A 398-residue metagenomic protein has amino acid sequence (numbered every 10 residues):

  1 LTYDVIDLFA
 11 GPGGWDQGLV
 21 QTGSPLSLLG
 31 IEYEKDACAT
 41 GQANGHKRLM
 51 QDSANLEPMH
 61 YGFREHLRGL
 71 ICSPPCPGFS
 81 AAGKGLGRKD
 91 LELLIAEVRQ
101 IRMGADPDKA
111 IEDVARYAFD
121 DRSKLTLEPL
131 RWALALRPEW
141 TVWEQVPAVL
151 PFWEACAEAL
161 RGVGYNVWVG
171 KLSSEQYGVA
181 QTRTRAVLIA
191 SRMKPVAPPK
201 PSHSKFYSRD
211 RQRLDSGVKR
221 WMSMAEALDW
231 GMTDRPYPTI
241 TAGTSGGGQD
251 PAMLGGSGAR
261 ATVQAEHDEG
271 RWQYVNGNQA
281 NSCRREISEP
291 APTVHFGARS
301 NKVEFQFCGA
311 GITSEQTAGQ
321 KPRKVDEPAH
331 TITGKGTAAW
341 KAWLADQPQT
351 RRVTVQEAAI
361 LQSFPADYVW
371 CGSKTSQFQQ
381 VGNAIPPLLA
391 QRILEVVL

Functional and structural regions predicted by a protein language model:
Y3-N55: SAM cofactor-binding core of SAM-dependent methyltransferases, primarily the Rossmann-like beta-alpha-beta module
P12, K35, R122-L130, P387 (+1 more regions): Short, well-ordered alpha-helical scaffold segments within catalytic/effector domains
V20, K35-Q42, L150, A157-R161 (+1 more regions): Class I S-adenosyl-L-methionine
L56-L67, F79-V325, H330-T331: Class I S-adenosyl-L-methionine
G69-I71: N-terminal Rossmann-like NAD(P) cofactor-binding module of classical short-chain dehydrogenase/reductase
P74-P75: Short glycine-/small-residue-rich Rossmann-like dinucleotide-binding loops
I287, Q320-K321, V325-H330, A342-S373 (+1 more regions): FAD-binding beta-loop-beta segment adjacent to the flavin cofactor pocket
K374-L398: Generic C-terminus detector
